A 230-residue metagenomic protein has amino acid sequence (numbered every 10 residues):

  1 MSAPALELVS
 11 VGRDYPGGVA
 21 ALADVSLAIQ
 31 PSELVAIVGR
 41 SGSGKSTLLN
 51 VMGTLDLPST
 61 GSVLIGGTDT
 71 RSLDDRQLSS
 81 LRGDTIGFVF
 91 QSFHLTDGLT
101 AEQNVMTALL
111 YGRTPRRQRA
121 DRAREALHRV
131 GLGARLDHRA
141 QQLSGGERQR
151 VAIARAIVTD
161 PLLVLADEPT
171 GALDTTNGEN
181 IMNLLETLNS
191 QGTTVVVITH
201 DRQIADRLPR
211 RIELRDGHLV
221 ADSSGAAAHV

Functional and structural regions predicted by a protein language model:
M1-R13, A221-V230: ABC-family P-loop ATPase nucleotide-binding domain
P4-L214: ABC family nucleotide-binding domain
R211-S224: H-loop (His-switch) and adjacent beta-strand-loop-beta switch element of ABC-type ATPase nucleotide-binding domains
